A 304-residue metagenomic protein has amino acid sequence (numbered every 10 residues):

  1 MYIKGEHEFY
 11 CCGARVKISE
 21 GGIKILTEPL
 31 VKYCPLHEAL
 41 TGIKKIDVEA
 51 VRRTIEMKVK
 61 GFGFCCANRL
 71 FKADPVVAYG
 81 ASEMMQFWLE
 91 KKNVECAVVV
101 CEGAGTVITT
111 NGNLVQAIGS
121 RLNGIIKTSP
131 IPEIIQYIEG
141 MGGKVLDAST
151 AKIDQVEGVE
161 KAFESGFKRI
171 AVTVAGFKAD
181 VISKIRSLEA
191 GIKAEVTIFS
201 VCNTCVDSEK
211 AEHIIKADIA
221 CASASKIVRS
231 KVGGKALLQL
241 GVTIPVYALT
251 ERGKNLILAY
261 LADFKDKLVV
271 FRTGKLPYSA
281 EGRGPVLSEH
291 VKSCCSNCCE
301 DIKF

Functional and structural regions predicted by a protein language model:
M1-F304: Conserved mixed alpha/beta catalytic, RNA-binding, or beta-rich assembly cores of soluble enzyme, regulatory
